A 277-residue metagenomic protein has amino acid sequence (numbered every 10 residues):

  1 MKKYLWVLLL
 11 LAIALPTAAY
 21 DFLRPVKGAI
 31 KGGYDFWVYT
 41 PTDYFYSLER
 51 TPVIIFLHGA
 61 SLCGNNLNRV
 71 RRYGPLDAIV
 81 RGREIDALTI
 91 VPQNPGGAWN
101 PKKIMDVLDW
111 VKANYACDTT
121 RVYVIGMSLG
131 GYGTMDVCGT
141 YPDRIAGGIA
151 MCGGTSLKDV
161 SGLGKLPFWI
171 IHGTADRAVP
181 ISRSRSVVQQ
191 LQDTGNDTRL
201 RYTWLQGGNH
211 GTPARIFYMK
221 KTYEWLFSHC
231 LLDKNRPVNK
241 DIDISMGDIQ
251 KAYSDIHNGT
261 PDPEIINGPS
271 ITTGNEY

Functional and structural regions predicted by a protein language model:
Y4-I13: Sec-dependent N-terminal signal peptides
T17-V53, A87, Y132, V137-T140 (+4 more regions): A domain-start/cap signature at the N-terminus of enzymes
T42-E49, A98-S128: Gly/Ser-rich "nucleophile elbow"/oxyanion-hole loop immediately N-terminal to the catalytic nucleophile in hydrolases
T51-V53, L57-M105: Active-site machinery of serine-nucleophile hydrolases
P75, T174-L200: Active-site-adjacent alpha-helix of alpha/beta-hydrolase-fold enzymes
V111-N114, T120-G164: Primarily recognizes the serine-hydrolase "nucleophile elbow" in alpha/beta-hydrolase and SGNH/GDSL folds
G164, W169-H172, D176: Short beta-strand/loop motif that positions the catalytic acidic residue of the alpha/beta-hydrolase fold
G173, Y202-T212: Histidine-bearing beta->alpha loop at or near hydrolase active sites
